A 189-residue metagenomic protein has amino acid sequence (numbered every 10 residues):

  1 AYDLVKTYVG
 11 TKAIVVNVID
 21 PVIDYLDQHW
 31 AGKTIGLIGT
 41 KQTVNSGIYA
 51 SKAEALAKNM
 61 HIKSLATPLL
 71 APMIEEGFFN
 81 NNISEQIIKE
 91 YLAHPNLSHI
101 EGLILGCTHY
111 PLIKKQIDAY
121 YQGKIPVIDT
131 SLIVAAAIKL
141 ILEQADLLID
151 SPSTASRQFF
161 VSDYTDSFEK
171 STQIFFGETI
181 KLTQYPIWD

Functional and structural regions predicted by a protein language model:
A1-D189: Non-catalytic structural scaffold of enzyme domains
